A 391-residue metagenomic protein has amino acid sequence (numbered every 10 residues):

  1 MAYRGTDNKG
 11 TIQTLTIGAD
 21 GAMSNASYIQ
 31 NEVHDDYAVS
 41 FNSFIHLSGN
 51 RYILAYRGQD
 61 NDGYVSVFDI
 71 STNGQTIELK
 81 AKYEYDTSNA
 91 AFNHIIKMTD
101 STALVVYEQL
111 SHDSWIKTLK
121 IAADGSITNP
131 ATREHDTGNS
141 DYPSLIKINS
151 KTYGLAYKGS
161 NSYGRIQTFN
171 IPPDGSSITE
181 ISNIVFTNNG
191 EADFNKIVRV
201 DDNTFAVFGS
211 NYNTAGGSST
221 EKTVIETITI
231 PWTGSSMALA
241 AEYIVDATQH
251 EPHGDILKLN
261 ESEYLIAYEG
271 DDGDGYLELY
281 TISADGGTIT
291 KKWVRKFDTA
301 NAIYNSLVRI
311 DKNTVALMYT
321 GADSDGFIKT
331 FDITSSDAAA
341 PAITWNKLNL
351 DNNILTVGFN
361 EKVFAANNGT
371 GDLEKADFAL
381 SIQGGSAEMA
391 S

Functional and structural regions predicted by a protein language model:
M1-S335: Extracellular, repeat-based ectodomains that mediate carbohydrate processing or recognition
S336-A340: Proline/serine/threonine-rich low-complexity linkers at boundaries of modular beta-sandwich domains
I343-W345: Extracellular, modular beta-sheet/disulfide-rich ectodomains of secreted and cell-surface proteins
K347-N352: Short, solvent-exposed loop/linker segments at the N-terminal edge of repeated beta-sheet extracellular domains
T356-S391: Short, surface-exposed alpha-helix to beta-strand junction/turn motifs within ectodomains of secreted and cell-envelope
